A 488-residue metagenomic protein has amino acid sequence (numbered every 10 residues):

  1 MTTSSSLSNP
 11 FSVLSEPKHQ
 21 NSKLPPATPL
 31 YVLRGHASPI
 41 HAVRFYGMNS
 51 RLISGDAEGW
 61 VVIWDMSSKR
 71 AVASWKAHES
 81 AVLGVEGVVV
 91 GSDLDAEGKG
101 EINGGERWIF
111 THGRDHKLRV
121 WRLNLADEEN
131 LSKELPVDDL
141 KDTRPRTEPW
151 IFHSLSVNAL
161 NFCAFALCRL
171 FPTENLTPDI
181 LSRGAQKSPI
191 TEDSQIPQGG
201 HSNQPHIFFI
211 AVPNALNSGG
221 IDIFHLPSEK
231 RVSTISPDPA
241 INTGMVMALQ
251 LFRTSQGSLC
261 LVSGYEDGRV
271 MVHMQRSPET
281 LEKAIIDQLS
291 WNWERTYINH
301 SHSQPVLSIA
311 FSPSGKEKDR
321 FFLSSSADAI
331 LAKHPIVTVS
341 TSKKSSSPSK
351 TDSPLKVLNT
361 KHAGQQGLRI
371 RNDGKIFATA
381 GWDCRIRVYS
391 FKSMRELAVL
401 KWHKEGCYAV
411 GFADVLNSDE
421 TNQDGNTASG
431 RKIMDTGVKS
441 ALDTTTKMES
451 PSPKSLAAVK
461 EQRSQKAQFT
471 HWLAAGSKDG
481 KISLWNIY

Functional and structural regions predicted by a protein language model:
M1-A42, D127-S154, L176-A215, G219-F224 (+5 more regions): Intrinsically disordered, low-complexity acidic/Ser/Thr/Pro-rich linker and tail segments in large eukaryotic scaffolds
N21-K23, P29-G35, A71-A77, L131-K133 (+6 more regions): Short C-terminal beta-strands that terminate individual repeats in beta-propeller domains, predominantly WD40 blades
H36-G113, L118-R122: General structural concept
S38-R44, S80-G100, A159-N175, K187-H201 (+4 more regions): Canonical WD40 repeat/beta-propeller blade segments in eukaryotic WD-repeat proteins
N49-I53, A73, S92-F110, P172-L176 (+10 more regions): Structural hallmark of WD40 beta-propellers
S54-E58, H112-D115, P213-N217, G264-D267 (+6 more regions): Conserved strand-to-loop turn within each blade of WD40 beta-propeller repeats
V61-D65, L118-L123, I221-F224, V270-Q275 (+3 more regions): WD40-repeat beta-propellers
G411-D414, K466-Y488: Blade-level signature of beta-propeller repeat domains, shared across WD40, Kelch, NHL, RCC1 and BNR/Asp-box propellers
